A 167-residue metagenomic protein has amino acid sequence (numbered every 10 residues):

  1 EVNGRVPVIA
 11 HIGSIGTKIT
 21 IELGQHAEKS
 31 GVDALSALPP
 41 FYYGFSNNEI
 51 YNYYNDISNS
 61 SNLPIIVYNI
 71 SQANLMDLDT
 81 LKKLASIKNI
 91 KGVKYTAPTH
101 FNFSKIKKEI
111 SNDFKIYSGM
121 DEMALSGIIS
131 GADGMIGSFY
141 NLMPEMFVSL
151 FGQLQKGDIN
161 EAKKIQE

Functional and structural regions predicted by a protein language model:
E1-L75: Active-site beta->alpha loop and helix N-cap motifs at the rims of alpha/beta catalytic domains
D56-S60, S71-E167: Catalytic alpha/beta core domains of metabolic enzymes, predominantly
